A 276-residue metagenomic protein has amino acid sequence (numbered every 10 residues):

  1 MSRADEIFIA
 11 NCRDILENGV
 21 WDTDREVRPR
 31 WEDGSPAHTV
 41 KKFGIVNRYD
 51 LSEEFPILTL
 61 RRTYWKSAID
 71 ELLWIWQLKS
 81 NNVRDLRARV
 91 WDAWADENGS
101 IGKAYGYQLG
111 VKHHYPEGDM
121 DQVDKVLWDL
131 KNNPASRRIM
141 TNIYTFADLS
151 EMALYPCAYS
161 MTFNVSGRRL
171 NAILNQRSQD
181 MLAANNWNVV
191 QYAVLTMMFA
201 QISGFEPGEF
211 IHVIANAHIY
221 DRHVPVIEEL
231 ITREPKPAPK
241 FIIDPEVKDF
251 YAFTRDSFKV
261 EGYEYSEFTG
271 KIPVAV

Functional and structural regions predicted by a protein language model:
M1-V276: Terminal, non-catalytic protein-protein interaction segments that mediate quaternary/complex assembly
